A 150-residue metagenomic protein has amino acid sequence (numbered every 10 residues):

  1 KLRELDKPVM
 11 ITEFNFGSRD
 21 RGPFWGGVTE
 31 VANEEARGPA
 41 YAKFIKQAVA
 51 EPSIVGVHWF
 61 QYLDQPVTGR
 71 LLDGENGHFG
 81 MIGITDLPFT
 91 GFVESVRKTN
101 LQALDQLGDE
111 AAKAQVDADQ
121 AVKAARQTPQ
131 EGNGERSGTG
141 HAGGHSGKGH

Functional and structural regions predicted by a protein language model:
K1-G27, A42, K46: Glycoside hydrolase catalytic-domain groove-lining segments
T12-E13, H58-F60: A cross-family glycoside hydrolase active-site/sugar-binding cleft signature
S18-E30, G69-H78: Histidine/acidic-residue-rich catalytic or RNA/ligand-binding cores of hydrolases and nuclease-related proteins
F24-R37, L87: The substrate-binding groove and active-site-proximal loops of carbohydrate-active enzymes, especially glycoside
E51: Acidic-histidine catalytic/liganding microenvironments
F60-N133, H145-H150: Aromatic-rich peripheral "rim/lid" segments of glycoside hydrolase catalytic domains that contact and position glycan
